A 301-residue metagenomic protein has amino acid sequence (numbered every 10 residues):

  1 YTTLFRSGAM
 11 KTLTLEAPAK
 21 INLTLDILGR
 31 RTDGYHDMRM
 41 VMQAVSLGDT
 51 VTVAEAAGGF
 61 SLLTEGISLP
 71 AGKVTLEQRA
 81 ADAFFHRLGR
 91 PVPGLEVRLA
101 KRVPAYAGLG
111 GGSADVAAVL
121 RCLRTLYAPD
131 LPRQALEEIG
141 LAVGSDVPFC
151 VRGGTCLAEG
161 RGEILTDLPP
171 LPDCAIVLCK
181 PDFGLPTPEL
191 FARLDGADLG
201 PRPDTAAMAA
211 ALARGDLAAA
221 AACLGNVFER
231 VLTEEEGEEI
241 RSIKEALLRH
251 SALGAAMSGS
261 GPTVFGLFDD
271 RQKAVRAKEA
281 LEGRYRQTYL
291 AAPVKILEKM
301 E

Functional and structural regions predicted by a protein language model:
Y1-L4: Short, small-residue-biased leader/transition segments that mark boundaries at the very start of proteins
M10-A107, T125-E137, L171, K180-F183: ATP-binding N-lobe of GHMP and related small-molecule kinases
M42-V45, G140, A246-L247, L281-E282: Hydrophobic C-terminal alpha-helix "anchor/cap" residues
A57-P70, V119, L141, G215-N226: Short, basic/glycine-rich phosphate-binding loops at helix/coil junctions that contact nucleotide phosphates
A107-R133, F149-V151: DPxDG-like acidic metal-binding loop motif
R152, L157-G254, D269-V275, E279-E282 (+2 more regions): Conserved, helical-rich catalytic subdomain that frames metal- and/or nucleotide-binding sites in enzyme alpha/beta
M257-R271: N-terminal pre-core extensions flanking Radical SAM catalytic domains
